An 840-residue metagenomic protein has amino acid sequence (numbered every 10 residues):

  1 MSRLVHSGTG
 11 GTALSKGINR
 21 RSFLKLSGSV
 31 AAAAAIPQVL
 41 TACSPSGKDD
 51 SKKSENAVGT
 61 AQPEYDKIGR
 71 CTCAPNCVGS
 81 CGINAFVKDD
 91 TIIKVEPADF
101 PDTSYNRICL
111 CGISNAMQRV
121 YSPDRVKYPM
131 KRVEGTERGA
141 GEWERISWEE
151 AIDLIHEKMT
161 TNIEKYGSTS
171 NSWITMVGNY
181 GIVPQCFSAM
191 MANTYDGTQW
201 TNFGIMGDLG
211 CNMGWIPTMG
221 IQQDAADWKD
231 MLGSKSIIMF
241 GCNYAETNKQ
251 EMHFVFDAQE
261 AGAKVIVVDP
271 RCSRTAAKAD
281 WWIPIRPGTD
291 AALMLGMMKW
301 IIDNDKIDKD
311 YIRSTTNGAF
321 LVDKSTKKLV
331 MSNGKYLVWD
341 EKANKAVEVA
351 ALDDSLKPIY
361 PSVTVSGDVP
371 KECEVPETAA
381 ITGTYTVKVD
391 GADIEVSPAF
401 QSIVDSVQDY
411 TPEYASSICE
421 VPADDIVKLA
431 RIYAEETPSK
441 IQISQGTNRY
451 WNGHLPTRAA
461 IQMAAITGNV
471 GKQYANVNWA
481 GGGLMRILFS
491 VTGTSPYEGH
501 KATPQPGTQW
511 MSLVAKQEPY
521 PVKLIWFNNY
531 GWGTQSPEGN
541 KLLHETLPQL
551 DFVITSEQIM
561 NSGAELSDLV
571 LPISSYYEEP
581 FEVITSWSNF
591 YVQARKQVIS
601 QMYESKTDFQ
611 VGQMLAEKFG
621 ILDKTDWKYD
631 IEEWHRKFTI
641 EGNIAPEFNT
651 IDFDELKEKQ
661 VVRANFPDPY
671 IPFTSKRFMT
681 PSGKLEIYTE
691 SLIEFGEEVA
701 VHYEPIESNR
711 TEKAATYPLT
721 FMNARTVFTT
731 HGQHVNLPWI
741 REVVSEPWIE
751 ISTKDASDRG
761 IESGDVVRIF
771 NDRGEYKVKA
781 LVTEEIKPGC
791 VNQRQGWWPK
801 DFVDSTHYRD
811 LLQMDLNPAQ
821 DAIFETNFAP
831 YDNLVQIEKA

Functional and structural regions predicted by a protein language model:
S2-D310, S314-G383, E395-V396, E413-Y414 (+2 more regions): N-terminal export/assembly segments and adjacent metallocofactor-ligating motifs of anaerobic energy-metabolism
R132-E150, K306-A423, V598-M679, E686 (+3 more regions): N-terminal leader/propeptide and maturation segments of large enzyme subunits in energy/redox metabolism and hydrolases
I152-N171, D227-K235, S406-V407, V427-K440 (+1 more regions): Glycine-rich phosphate/diphosphate-binding loops that line cofactor/substrate pockets in enzymes
G167, S273-A279, D405-Y410, E435-I443 (+2 more regions): Short acidic (Asp/Glu) and glycine-rich catalytic loops that position anionic groups and cofactors
S188-F256, A261-I266, A292, G367 (+7 more regions): Extended redox/cofactor-interaction regions of prokaryotic respiratory oxidoreductases
W200-T201, K306-Y311, I426, K440-I441 (+9 more regions): Acidic/polar loop patches that form or flank catalytic/metal-binding clefts of enzymes that bind anionic ligands
W228, Y577-Q601, V611, A616-I621 (+2 more regions): Glycine/threonine-rich phosphate-binding loop and adjacent beta-strand/alpha-helix elements that clamp
D608-D654, H734-E750, K754-A840: Long, contiguous, secondary-structure-rich segments that constitute the structural scaffold of globular domains
